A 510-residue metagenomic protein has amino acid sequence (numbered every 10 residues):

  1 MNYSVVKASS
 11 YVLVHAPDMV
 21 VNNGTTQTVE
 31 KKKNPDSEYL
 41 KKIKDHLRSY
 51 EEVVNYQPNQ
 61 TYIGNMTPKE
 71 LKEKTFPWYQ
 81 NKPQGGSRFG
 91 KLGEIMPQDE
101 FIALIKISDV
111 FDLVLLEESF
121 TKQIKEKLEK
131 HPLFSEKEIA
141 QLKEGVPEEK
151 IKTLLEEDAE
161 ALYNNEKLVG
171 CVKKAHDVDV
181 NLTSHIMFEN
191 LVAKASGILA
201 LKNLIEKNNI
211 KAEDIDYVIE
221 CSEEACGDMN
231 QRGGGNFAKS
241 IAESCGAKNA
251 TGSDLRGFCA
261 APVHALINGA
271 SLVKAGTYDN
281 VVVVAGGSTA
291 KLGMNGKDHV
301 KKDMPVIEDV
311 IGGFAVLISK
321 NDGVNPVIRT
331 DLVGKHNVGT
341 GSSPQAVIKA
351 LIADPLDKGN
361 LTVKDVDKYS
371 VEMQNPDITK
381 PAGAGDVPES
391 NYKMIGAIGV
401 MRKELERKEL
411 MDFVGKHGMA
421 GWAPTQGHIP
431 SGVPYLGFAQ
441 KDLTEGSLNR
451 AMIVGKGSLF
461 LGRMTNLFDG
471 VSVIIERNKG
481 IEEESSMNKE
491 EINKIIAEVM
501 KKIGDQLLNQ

Functional and structural regions predicted by a protein language model:
M1-L191, D298-V363, K416, G455 (+1 more regions): Condensing-enzyme catalytic core mediating Claisen C-C bond formation in acyl metabolism
V169-V180, S184-F188, D228-N268, L272-T277 (+1 more regions): Conserved catalytic cysteine-centered active-site region of acyl-thioester-dependent Claisen-condensing enzymes
A193-N209, A238, P344-N360, P434-D442: Short, well-ordered amphipathic alpha-helical segments that serve as non-catalytic structural scaffolds within diverse
K194-G252, R256-G257, T362-K393: Conserved beta-ketoacyl condensing-enzyme motif
I205-D216, G246-T251, A275-V282, K358-K364 (+3 more regions): Structural signature of cysteine-dependent C-C bond-forming condensing enzymes
C221-C226, G257-P262, A285-K291, G455-F460: Acidic, glycine-rich active-site loops and adjacent beta-strand->loop/helix elements that engage anionic groups
M229-R232, H264-I267, L292-D298, R329-T330 (+2 more regions): Short acidic, glycine/serine/threonine-rich loops at helix termini
Y278-V310: Flexible, glycine-rich active-site loops centered on histidine and acidic residues that chelate a metal or position
